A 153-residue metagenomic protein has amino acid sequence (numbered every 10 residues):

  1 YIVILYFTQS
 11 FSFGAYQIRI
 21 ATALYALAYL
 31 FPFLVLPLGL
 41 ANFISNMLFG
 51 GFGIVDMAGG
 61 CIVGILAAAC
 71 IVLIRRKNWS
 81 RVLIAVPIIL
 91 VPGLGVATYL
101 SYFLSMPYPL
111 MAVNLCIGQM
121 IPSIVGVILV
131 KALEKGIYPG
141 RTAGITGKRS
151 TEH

Functional and structural regions predicted by a protein language model:
Y1, L40-N46: Small-polar-interrupted transmembrane alpha-helices in polytopic inner-membrane proteins
Y1-L36: Hydrophobic transmembrane alpha-helices
Q9-Q17, I44-H153: Membrane-embedded alpha-helical hairpins and interfacial helices in multi-pass inner-membrane proteins
L27-L38, L73-L83: Membrane-helix interface "capping/anchor" motifs
